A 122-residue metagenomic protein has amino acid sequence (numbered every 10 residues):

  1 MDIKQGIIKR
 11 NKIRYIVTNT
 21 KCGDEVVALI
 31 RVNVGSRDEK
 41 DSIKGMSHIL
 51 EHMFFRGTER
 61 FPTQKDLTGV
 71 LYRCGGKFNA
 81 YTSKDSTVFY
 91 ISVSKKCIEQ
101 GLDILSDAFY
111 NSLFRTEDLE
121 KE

Functional and structural regions predicted by a protein language model:
M1-D66, Y90-V93: His/Glu-rich zincin catalytic helix
F54-E122: Active-site-adjacent, His/Asp/Glu-enriched structural segments that form or flank metal-binding and acid/base networks
